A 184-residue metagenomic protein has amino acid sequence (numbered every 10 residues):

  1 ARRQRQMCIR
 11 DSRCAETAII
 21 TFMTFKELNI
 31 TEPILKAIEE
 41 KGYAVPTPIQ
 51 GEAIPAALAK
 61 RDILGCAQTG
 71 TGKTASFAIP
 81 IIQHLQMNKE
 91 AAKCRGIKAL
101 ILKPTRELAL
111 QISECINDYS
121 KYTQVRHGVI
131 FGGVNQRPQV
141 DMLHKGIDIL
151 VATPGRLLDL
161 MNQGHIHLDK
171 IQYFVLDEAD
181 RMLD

Functional and structural regions predicted by a protein language model:
A1-D11: Single conserved hydrophobic/aromatic residue that forms the stacking wall/gate of nucleotide- or nucleobase-binding
R10-I19: Short, positively charged and aromatic/hydrophobic N-terminal segments
F22-C66: Conserved pre-motif I regulatory segment
E27, P33-K36, E40, A92-N162 (+1 more regions): Conserved nucleic-acid-binding Ia/Ib motif block in the N-terminal RecA-like helicase ATPase lobe
I54-I63, A75-A92, N117-D118, L158: Walker A/P-loop NTP-binding motif
A67-T71: The conserved Walker
H167-L168, Q172-D184: Post-DEXD/H (motif II) to motif III coupling segment of the RecA-like Helicase ATP-binding lobe
